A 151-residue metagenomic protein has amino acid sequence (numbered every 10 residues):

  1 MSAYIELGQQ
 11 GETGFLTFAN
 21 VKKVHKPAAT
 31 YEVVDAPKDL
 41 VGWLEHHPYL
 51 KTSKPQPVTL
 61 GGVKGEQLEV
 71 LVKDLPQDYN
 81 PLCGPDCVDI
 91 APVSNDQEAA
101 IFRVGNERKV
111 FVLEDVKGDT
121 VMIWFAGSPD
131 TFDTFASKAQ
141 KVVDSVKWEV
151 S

Functional and structural regions predicted by a protein language model:
S2-M122, D130, S151: Conserved polar/disulfide-associated segments of primarily extracytoplasmic proteins
A36-L40, F135-V142: Stable alpha-helical elements in mature extracytoplasmic
M122-Q140: A short acidic/glycine-rich loop-to-helix N-cap element
F135, V150-S151: Intrinsically disordered, low-complexity Ser/Thr/Pro-rich tracts
V146-W148: Extracellular beta-strand elements of beta-rich domains used for carbohydrate recognition/degradation or cell-matrix
